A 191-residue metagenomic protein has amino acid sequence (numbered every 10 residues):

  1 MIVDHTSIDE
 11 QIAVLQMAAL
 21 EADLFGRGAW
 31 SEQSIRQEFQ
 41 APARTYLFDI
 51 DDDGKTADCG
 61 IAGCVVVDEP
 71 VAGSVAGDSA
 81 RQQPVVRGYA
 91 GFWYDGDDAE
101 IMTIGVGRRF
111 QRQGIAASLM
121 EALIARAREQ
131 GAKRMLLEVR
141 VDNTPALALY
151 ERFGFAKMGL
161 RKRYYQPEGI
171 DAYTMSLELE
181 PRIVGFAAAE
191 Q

Functional and structural regions predicted by a protein language model:
T6-S7, Q11-Q111, M120-A122, R126 (+2 more regions): Acetyl-CoA-dependent GNAT
G28, L119, L147, E168-G169: Enrichment for repetitive, rod-forming helical segments
Q33, E138, E151, A156-Y173: Conserved catalytic-core motifs of GNAT/GCN5-like acyltransferases
L47, K133, R140-T144, R163-Q191: C-terminal "cap" of GNAT-fold acetyltransferases
D97, A116, E168: Short, conserved glycine- and acidic-residue-centered signature motifs in active-site or ligand-binding loops
T103, G107-E121, R128-Q130, R134 (+3 more regions): Conserved glycine-rich acetyl-CoA-binding loop
